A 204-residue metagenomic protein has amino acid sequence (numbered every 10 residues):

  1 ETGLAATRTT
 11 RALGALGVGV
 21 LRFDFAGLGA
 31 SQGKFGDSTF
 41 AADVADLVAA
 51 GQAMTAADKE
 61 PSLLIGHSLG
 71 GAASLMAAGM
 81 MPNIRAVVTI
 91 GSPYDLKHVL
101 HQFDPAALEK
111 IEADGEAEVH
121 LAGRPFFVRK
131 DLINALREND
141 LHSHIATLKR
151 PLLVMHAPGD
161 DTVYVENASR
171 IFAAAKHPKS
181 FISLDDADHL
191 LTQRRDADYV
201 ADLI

Functional and structural regions predicted by a protein language model:
E1-D24: Short, surface-exposed "cap/lid" segments of acyl-processing enzymes
T2-L4, S31-F35, L100, V165-E166: Conserved catalytic-core motifs of eukaryotic protein kinase domains, centered on the activation segment
A5, D37-A57: Alpha/beta-hydrolase active-site loop
V18, F23-L28, S92, L184-A187: Active-site loop/turn elements of alpha/beta-hydrolase fold enzymes, especially the short glycine-/histidine-rich
D24-S38: Glycine-rich "HGGG/HGxG" loop immediately N-terminal to the catalytic nucleophile of the alpha/beta-hydrolase
V44-V48, A197-I204: Short, amphipathic alpha-helical "lid/cap" segments that border enzyme active or binding sites
A57-S68: Alpha/beta-hydrolase fold nucleophile elbow
L63, A72, A77-S183, D188-A201: The alpha/beta-hydrolase serine catalytic core
